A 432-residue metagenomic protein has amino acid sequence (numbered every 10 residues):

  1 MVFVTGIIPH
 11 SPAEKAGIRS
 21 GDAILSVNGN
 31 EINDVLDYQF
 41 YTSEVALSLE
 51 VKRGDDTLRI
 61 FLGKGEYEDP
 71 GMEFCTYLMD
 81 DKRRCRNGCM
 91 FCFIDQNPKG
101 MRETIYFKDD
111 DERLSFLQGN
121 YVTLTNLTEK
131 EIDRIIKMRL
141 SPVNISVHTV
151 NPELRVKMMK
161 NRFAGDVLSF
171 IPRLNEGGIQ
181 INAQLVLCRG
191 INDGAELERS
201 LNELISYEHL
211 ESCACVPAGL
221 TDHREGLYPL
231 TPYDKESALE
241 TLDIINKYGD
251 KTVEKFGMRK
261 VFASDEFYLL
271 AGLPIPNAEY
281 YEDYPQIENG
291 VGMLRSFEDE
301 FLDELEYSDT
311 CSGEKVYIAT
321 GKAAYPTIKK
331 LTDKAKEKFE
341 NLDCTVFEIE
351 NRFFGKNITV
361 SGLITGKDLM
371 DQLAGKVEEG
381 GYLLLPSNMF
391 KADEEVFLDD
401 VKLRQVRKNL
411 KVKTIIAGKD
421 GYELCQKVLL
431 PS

Functional and structural regions predicted by a protein language model:
M1-I8: PDZ/PDZ-like groove recognition
A13, G21-I24, L49, C92: Terminal peptide-recognition signature
K15-N33: Conserved PDZ fold ligand-binding element
N30-Y38, L58-R59: Short, Lys/Arg- and Gly-enriched loop/turn segments at beta-strand edges
L36-E50, G65-Y67: Short, compositionally biased
D55-T57, K64-L210, G219-Y248: Conserved Radical SAM active-site core
I191, L210-E236, K255-E279, N351-K356: Flexible glycine/acidic-rich beta-alpha junction loops that bind and position SAM and/or redox cofactors in anaerobic
G272-S432: Radical SAM enzyme core and accessory elements
